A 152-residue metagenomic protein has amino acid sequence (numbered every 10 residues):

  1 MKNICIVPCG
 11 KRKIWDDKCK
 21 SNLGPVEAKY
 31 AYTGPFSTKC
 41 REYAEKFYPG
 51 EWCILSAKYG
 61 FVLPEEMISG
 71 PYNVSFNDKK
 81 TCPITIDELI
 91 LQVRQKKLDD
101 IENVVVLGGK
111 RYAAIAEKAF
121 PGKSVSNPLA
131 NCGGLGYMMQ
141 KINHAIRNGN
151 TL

Functional and structural regions predicted by a protein language model:
M1-L152: Peripheral peptide segments
